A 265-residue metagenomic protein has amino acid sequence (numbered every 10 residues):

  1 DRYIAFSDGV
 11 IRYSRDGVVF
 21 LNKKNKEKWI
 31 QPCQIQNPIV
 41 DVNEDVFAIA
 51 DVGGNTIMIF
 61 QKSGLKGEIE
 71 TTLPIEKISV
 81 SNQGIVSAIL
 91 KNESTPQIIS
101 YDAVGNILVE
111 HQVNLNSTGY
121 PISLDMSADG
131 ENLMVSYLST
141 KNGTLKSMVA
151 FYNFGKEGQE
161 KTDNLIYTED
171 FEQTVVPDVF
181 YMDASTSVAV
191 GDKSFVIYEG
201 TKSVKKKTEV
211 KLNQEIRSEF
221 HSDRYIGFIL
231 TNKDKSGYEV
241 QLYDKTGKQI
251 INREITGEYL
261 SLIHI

Functional and structural regions predicted by a protein language model:
D1, K26-Q31, G64-E70, I107-N114 (+3 more regions): A short beta-strand motif characteristic of beta-propeller blades
D1-D16, P32-V40: Beta-strand-rich domains and repeat architectures in extracellular enzymes and scaffolds, especially beta-propellers
S7-D8, D45, Q83-G84, D129-E131 (+2 more regions): Short coil/turn segments that connect the beta-strands within blades of beta-propeller domains
C33-P38, K66, T71-K77, V113-Y120 (+3 more regions): Short coil/turn segments at the loop-to-beta-strand junctions that recur within blades of beta-propeller repeat folds
N55-M58, T95-I99, N142-Y152, K193-Y198 (+1 more regions): Structural motif
I98-Q173, D178-M182, V188: Solenoidal tandem-repeat scaffolds enriched in leucines and small polar residues
I263-I265: Conserved small/polar residues in nucleotide/adenosyl-binding loops
